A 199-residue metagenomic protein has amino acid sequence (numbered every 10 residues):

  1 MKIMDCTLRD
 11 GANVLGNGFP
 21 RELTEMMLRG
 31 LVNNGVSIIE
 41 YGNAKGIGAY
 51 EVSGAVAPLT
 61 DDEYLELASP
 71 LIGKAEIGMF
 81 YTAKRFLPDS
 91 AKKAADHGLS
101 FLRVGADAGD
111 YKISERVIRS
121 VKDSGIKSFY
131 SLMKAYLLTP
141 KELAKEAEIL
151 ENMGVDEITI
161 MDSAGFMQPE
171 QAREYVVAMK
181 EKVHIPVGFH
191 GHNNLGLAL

Functional and structural regions predicted by a protein language model:
M1-C6, L28-I47: N-terminal glycine-rich anion-binding loops that anchor highly charged ligand groups
I3-D10, I39-Y41, A75-T82, S100-V104 (+3 more regions): Hydrophobic faces of well-ordered beta-strands that scaffold small-molecule active sites in alpha/beta enzyme cores
N33-V36, L99, V155, H184: A structural motif
S37-Y64, R103-K112, I160-E170: Glycine-rich, proline-tolerant flexible connector loops at the mouths of alpha/beta enzymes
A49-M79, V117-A135, R173-F189: Alpha-helix-loop-beta-strand connector modules within alpha/beta enzyme cores
P88-A94, L138-L150, L195-L199: Catalytic cores of alpha/beta
D110-A164: Conserved anion-binding
E157, M161-L199: Catalytic alpha/beta core domains of metabolic enzymes, predominantly
